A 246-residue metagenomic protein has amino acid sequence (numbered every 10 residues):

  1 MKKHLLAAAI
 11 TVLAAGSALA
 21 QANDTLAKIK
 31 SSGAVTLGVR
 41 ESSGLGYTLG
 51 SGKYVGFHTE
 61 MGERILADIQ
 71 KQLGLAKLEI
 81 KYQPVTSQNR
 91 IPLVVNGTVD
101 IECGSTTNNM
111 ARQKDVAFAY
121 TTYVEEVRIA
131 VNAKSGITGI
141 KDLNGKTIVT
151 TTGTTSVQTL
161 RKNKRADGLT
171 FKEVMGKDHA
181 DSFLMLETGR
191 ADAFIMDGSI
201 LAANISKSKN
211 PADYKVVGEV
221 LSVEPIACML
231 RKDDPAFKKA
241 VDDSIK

Functional and structural regions predicted by a protein language model:
G16-A22: Sec/Tat signal peptide C-region and signal peptidase I cleavage site
A22-E102: Extracytoplasmic small-molecule ligand-binding "clamshell" domains of the periplasmic binding protein/Venus flytrap
G38-S43, Q83-Q88, G97-N109, A133 (+3 more regions): Beta->alpha turn/N-cap motifs
E41, Y123-V131, G198-S199, S206-I245: Periplasmic-binding protein-like
T48, E63-E79, S156-M175, I205-N210: Ligand-binding cleft/hinge of the Venus flytrap
G56, E60-D68, K141, K146-T147 (+3 more regions): Extended ligand-binding regions for polar small-molecule ligands
E63, L75-D142, V220: Acidic, polar ligand-binding/catalytic clefts
N89, C103-K114, Q158-A166, L184-S222: A ligand-binding cleft/hinge motif common to bilobed small-molecule-binding domains
